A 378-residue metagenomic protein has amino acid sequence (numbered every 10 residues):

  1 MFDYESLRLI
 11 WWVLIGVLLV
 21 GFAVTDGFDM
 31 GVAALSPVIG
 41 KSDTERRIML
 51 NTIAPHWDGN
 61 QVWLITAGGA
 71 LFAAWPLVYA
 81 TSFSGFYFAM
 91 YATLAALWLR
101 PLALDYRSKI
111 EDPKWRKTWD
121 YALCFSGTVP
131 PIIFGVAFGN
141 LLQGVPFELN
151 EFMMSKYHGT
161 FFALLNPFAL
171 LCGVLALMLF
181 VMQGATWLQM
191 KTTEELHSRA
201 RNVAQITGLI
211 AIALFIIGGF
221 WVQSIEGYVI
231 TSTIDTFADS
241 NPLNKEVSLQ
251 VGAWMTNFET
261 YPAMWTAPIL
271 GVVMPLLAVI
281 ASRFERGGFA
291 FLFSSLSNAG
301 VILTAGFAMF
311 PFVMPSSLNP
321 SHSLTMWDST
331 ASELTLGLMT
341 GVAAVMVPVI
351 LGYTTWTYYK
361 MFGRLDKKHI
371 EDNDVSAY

Functional and structural regions predicted by a protein language model:
M1-G59, I65-G69: N-terminal signal-anchor module of multipass membrane proteins
L9-V13, R116-P131, R199-I212, E285-N298: Alpha-helical transmembrane segments and their helix-start/interface "positive-inside/aromatic belt" motifs in integral
G27-L35, W98-D112, F138-M153, V174-L196 (+2 more regions): Juxtamembrane interface elements at the cytosolic ends of transmembrane helices in multi-pass membrane proteins
S36-M49, A74-A80, P101-Y121, L188-A200 (+2 more regions): Membrane-interfacial helix termini and the short, flexible loops that connect transmembrane helices in multi-pass
H56-P130, L141-E148, S232-T236, F258-E259: Membrane-interface helix-loop-helix modules in multi-pass inner-membrane proteins
I110, W187-V251, A267-S282, K360-R364: Predominantly late transmembrane helices and immediately cytosolic-facing juxtamembrane segments
V203-Q205, L209, M255-W265, W327-V345: Membrane-interface transmembrane-helix boundary segments in multi-pass integral membrane proteins
K245-Q250, S316-L336: Short, membrane-exposed interhelical loops at transmembrane-helix boundaries
